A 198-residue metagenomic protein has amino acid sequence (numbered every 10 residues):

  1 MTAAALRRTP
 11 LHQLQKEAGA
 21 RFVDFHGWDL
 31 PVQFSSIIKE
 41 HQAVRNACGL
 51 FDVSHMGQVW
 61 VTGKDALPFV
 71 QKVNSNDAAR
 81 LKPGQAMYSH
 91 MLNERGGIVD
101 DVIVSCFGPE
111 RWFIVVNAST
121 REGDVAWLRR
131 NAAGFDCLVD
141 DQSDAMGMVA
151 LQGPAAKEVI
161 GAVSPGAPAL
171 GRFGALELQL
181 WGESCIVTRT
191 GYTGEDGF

Functional and structural regions predicted by a protein language model:
M1-F198: Basic, glycine/lysine-rich polyanion-binding surfaces/domains
